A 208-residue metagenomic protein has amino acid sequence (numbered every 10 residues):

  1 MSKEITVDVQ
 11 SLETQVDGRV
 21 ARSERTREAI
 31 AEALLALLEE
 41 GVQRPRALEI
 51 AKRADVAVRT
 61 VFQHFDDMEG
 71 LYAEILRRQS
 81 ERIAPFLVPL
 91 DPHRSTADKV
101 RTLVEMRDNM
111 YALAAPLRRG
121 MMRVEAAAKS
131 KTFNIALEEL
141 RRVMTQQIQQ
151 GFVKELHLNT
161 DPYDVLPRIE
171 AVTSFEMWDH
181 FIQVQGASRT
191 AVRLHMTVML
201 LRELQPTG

Functional and structural regions predicted by a protein language model:
M1-R25: N-terminal intrinsically disordered/low-complexity leader segments
T14, L38-P45, K52, A73-L103: Amphipathic alpha-helical linker/stalk segments
A29, L37-G70, E74: Helix-turn-helix
L37-L38, G70-Q79, R118, E125 (+1 more regions): Alpha-helical DNA-contacting segments of helix-turn-helix folds
F65, R123-A128, V172-F175: Short helix-capping/turn signature of helix-turn-helix
L76, F86-P89, N109-K131, D179-H180: Amphipathic alpha-helical segments used for helix-helix packing
E105, N109-L113, K129-L156, P162-P167 (+2 more regions): Amphipathic alpha-helical packing segments from all-alpha helical-bundle domains
